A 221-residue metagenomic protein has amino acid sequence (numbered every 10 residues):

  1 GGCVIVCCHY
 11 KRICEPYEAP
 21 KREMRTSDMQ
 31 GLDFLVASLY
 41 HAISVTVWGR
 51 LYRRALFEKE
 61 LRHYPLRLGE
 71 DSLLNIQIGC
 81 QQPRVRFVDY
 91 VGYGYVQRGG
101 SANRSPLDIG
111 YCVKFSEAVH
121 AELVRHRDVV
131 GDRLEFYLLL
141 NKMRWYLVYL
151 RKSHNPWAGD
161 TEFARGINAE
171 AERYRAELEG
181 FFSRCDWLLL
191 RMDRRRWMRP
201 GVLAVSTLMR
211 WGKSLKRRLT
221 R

Functional and structural regions predicted by a protein language model:
G1-K21: Conserved donor NDP-sugar-binding/catalytic core segment of glycosyltransferases
I5, R84, R191-M192: Residues at the N-termini of beta-strands
E15-M29, H41: Acceptor/aglycone-binding surface of glycosyltransferases and processive sugar-polymer synthases
D28-Y111: Conserved nucleotide-sugar donor-binding catalytic segment
V91-R98, R104-R133, W145-L178: Catalytic core of nucleotide-sugar-dependent glycosyltransferases
K152-R221: Membrane-interface aromatic/basic loop that binds lipid-linked glycans or pyrophosphate carriers, typified by
